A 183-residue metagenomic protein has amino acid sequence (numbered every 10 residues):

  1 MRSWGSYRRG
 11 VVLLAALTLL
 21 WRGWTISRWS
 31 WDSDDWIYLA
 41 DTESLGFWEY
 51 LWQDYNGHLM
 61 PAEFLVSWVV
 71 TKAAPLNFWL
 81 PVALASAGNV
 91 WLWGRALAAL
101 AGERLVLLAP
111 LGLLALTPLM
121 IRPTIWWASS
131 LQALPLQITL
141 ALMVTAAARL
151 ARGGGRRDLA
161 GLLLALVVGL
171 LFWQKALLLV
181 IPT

Functional and structural regions predicted by a protein language model:
M1-L19: Start-transfer (signal-anchor) and selected internal transmembrane alpha helices of multi-pass inner/ER membrane
L20-Y38: Helix-to-loop transition at the C-terminal end of transmembrane segments
W36-Y55, A62: Extracytosolic helix-loop segments that constitute the early lumenal/periplasmic catalytic or substrate-binding loops
W52-P75: Short hydrophobic/aromatic helix or loop-helix immediately within or flanking a transmembrane segment in polytopic
V82, L107-T139: Aromatic- and kink-enriched transmembrane "portal" helix at the membrane-lumen/periplasm boundary that abuts
A83-L107, L142, A146: Transmembrane-helix motifs of polytopic, lipid-linked glycan transferases
L140-L159: Membrane-interface transmembrane helices that cradle and orient dolichyl/undecaprenyl
D158-W173, L179-P182: Membrane-interface alpha helices of multi-pass inner-membrane proteins
